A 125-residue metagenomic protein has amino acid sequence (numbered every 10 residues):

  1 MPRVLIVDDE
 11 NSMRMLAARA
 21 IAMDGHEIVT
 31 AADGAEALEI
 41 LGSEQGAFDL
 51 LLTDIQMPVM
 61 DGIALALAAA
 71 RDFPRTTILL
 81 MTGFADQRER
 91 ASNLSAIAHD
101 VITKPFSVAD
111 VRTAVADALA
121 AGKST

Functional and structural regions predicted by a protein language model:
M15-M23: Charged docking surfaces used in two-component/phosphorelay signaling
T30-L50: Acidic, metal-coordinating helix/loop segments flanking the phosphotransfer/catalytic sites of two-component signaling
D33-E36, D61-L65: Acidic catalytic/metal-coordinating carboxylates
T53-D54: Active-site T/S-Asp motif of two-component receiver
M57: Receiver (REC) domain active-site loop signature in two-component systems and cognate sites in sensor histidine kinases
G62, N93-I102: As written
M81-T82: Hydrophobic/aromatic residues positioned on beta-strands within the core alpha/beta folds
F106-L119, K123: C-terminal output helix
